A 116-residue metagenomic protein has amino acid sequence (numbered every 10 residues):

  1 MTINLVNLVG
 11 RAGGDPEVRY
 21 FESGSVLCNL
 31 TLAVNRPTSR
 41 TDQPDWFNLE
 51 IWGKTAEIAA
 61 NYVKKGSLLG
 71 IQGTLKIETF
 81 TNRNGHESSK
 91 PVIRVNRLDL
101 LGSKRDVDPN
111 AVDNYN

Functional and structural regions predicted by a protein language model:
M1-I3, P16-G24, S39-Q43, E57 (+2 more regions): Acidic, gly/ser/pro-rich intrinsically disordered tails
I3, L27-N29, W46, K90 (+1 more regions): Hydrophobic residues on conserved beta-strands that form the core of alpha/beta folds
N7-A12, L32, K65-I77, V95-L98: OB-fold and OB-like beta-barrel modules that bind single-stranded nucleic acids
L8-D15, R19, T31, E57-N61 (+1 more regions): N-terminal targeting helices
V18-V34, S89-K90: Short aromatic-glycine-enriched beta-strand elements
V34-S39, N82: Short acidic, glycine-rich loop/turn motifs
W52-S88, L101: Beta-rich strand-turn-strand
